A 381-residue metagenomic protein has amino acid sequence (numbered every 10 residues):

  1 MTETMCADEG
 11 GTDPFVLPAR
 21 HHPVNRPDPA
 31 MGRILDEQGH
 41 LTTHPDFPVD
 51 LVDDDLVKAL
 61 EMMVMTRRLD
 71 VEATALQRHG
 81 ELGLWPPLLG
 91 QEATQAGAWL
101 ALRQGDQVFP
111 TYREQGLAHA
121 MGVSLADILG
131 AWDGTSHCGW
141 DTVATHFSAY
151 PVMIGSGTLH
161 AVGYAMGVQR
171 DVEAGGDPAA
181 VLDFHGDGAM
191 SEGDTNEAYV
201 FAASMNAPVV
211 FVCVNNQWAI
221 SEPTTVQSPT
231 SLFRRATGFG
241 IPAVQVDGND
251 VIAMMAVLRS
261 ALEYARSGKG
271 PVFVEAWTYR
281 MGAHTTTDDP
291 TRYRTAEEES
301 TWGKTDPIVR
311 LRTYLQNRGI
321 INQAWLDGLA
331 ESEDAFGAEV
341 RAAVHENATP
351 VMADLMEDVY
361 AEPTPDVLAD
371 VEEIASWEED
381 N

Functional and structural regions predicted by a protein language model:
T2-L35, Y264-N381: Glycine/aspartate-rich loop-and-adjacent alpha/beta segment that forms the canonical ThDP
T2-V108, Y112-R113, N381: N-terminal amphipathic, basic-rich helices that act as targeting or association modules
P18-A19, T195-A198, A256-E263: Glycine-rich, charged/polar anion/phosphate-binding loops that engage phosphate groups from diverse ligands
E37-T42, A75-R78, G105-V108, V212-N215 (+4 more regions): Short acidic (Asp/Glu) and glycine-rich catalytic loops that position anionic groups and cofactors
R68-V71, A75-A207, P223-G240: Cofactor-binding active-site loop characterized by glycine-rich and histidine/acidic residues
Y112-L117, H185-S191, C213-A219, N249-I252 (+1 more regions): Acidic, glycine-rich active-site loops and adjacent beta-strand->loop/helix elements that engage anionic groups
Q169-D177, S228-S260, G303-S332: Conserved thiamine diphosphate
N215-E222, I241-V246, T291-S300, A324-L326: Short beta-alpha connecting loops at secondary-structure transitions that line or flank enzyme active sites
